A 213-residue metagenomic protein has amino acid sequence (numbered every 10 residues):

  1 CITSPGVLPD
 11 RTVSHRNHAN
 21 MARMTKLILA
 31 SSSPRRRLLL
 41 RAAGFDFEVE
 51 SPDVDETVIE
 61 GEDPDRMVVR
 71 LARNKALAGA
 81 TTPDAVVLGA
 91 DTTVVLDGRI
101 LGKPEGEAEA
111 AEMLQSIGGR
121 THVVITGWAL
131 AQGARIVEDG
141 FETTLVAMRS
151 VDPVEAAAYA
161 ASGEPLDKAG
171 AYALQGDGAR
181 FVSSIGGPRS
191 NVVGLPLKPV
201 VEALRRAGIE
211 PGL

Functional and structural regions predicted by a protein language model:
D10, H15-N20: Intrinsic-disorder-associated, low-complexity terminal segments enriched in Asp/Asn/His/Tyr and depleted of Lys/Arg
A22-I28, G61-L213: Anionic-ligand binding patches
T25-F45: N-terminal beta1-alpha1 ligand-phosphate binding loop
S32, P52, G133: Cofactor-binding loop segments of dinucleotide-utilizing enzymes, especially the Rossmann-like FAD- and NAD(P)+-binding
D46-E48, E210: Residue-level detector of anion-binding/catalytic polar loops
E48-E56: A short beta-strand-loop structural module common to alpha/beta enzyme folds
